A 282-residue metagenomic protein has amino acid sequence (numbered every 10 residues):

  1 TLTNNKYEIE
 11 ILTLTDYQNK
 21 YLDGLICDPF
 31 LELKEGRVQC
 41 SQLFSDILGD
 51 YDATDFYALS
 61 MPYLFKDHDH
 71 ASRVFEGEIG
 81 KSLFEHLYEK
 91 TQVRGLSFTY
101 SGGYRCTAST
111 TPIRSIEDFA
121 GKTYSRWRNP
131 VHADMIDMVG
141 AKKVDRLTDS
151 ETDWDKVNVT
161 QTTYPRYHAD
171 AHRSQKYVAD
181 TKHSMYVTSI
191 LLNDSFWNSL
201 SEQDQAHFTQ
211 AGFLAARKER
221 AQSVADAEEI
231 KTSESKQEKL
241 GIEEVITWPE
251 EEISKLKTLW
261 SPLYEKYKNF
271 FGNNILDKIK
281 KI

Functional and structural regions predicted by a protein language model:
T1-D69, E89, R94-I282: N-terminal secretory/targeting leader peptides
K66-L87: A gly/proline- and charged-residue-enriched helix-loop-helix capping module
